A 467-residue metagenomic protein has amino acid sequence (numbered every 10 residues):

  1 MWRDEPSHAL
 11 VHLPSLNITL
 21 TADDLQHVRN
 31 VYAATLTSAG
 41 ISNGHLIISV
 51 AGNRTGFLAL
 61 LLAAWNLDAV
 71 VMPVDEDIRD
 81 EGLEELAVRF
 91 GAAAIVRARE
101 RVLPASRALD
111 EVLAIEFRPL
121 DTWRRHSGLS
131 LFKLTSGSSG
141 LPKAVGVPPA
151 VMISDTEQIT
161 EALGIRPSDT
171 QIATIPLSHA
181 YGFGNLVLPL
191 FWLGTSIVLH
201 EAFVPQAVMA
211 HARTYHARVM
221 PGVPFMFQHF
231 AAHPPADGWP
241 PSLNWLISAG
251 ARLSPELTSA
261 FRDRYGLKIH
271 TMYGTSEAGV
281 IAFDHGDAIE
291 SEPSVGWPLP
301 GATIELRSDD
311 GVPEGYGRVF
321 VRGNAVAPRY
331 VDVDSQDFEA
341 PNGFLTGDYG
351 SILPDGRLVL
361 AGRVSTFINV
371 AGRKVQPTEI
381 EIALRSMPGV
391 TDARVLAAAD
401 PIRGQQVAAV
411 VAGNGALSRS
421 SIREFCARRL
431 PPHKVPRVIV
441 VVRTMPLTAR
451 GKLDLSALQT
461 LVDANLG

Functional and structural regions predicted by a protein language model:
E5-S7, E116-L134, L141, G164-T170: Conserved pre-ATP/AMP-binding loop-to-beta segment of ANL
T19-D23, S130-E157: Conserved AMP-binding A3 loop
A34-I78, K374: Conserved AMP-binding/adenylate-forming
T156-T170, A180-V219, H233: Conserved AMP-binding/adenylation subdomain of ANL enzymes
A217-G222, A232-S291, T303: Gly/Ser/Thr-rich phosphate-binding loop
W297-G301, D310-P341, V375: Conserved ATP/PPi-binding loop(s) of AMP-dependent carboxylate-activating enzymes
G317, G323, R329, Y349-K434 (+1 more regions): AMP-binding/adenylate-forming catalytic core of the ANL superfamily
L430-L453: AMP-binding/adenylate-forming catalytic domain of the ANL superfamily
